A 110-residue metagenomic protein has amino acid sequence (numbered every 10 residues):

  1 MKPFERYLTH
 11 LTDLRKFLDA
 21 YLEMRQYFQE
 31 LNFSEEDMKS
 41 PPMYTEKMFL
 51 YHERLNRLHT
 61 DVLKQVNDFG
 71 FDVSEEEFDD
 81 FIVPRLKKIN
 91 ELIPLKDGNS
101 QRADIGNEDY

Functional and structural regions predicted by a protein language model:
M1-S34: Short terminal alpha-helical segments
M1-T9, M38, E46, D61 (+3 more regions): Low-complexity, intrinsically disordered or weakly predicted helical/coil tracts enriched in serine/threonine
T12-L22, P42, E46-F49, E53-N56 (+3 more regions): Generic structural signal for well-ordered, non-transmembrane alpha-helical segments in soluble/cytosolic regions
K16, A20-E23, Y27, Q65-D68 (+2 more regions): A general secondary-structure boundary signal
D19, Q26, E36, L63 (+3 more regions): Residue-level signal for secondary-structure boundary elements
S34-D79: Acidic, low-complexity, intrinsically disordered interaction modules
F71-Y110: Amphipathic alpha-helical binding modules
